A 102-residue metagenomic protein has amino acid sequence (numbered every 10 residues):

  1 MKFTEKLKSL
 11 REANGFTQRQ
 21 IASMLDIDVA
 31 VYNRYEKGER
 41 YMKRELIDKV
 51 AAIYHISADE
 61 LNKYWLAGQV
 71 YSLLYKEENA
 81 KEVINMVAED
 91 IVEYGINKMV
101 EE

Functional and structural regions predicted by a protein language model:
M1, E12-A13, Y41: Short amphipathic helical patch at the helix-1/turn junction of helix-turn-helix
E5-M24: Short basic helix-loop element that most often maps to the first helix and adjoining turn of HTH DNA-binding modules
L7, I21-A22, Y32-Y35, L61: Conserved hydrophobic/aromatic packing and binding residues within compact polymer-binding modules
L7, Q18, V29, R44-I47: Helix-turn-helix DNA-binding elements, focusing on the entry/boundary residues of the two helices that contact DNA
L25-Y41: Recognition helix of helix-turn-helix/homeodomain-like DNA-binding domains that insert into the DNA major groove
E45-E60: DNA major-groove recognition helix of helix-turn-helix/homeodomain DNA-binding modules
N62-E102: Short, charged recognition helix plus adjacent turn of helix-turn-helix-like nucleic-acid-binding domains
